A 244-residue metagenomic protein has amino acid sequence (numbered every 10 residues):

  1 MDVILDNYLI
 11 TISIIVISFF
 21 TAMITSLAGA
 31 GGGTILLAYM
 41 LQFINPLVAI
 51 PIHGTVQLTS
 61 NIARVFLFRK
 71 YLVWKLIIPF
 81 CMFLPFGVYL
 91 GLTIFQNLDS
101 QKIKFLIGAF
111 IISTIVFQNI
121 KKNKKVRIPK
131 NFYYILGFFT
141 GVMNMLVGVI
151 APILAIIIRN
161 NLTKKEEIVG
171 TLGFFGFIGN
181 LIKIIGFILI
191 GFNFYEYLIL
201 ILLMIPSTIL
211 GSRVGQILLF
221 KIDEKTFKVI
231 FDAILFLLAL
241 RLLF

Functional and structural regions predicted by a protein language model:
D2-I24, I128-V142: Small-residue-enriched transmembrane helix starts and helix-helix packing motifs in multi-pass inner-membrane proteins
I12-P79, G141, A151-T208: Small-residue-rich hydrophobic segments that form or flank transmembrane alpha-helices in multi-pass membrane proteins
A38, L92-Q96, I156, Q216-I217: Small-residue-mediated transmembrane helix hinge/kink sites in multi-pass secondary transporters
N61-R69, K104-N131, Q216-I217, L237-F244: Transmembrane helix exit motif
N61-V65, V88-L92, I115, N180-F187 (+2 more regions): Hydrophobic transmembrane alpha-helices of multi-pass small-molecule transporters
L72-Q118: Glycine/small-residue-rich loop that forms an oxyanion/phosphate-binding "nest" at active or ligand-binding sites
K104, M143-V149, K183-G186, L237-F244: Hydrophobic alpha-helical transmembrane segments in multi-pass integral membrane proteins
R213-I234: Interfacial loop-to-transmembrane junctions
